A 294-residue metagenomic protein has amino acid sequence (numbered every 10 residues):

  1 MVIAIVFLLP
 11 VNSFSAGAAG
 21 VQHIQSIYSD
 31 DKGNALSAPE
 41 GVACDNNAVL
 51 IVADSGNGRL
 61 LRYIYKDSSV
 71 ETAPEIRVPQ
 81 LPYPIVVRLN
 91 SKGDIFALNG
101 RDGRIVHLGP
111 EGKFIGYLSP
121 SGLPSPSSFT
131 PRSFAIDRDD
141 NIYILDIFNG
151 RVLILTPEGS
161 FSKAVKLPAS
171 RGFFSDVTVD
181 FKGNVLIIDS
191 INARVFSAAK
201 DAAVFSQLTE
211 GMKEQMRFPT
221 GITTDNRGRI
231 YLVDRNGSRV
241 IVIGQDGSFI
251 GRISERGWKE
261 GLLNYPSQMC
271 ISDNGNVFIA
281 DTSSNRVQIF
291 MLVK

Functional and structural regions predicted by a protein language model:
A16-A35: A short helix->beta-strand "capping" segment at the edge of beta-propeller domains
Q22-Y28, E71-R77, I115-P120, S162-K166 (+2 more regions): Beta-propeller fold detector
K32-N46, V78-D94, L123-R138, A169-N184 (+2 more regions): Beta-rich, blade/repeat-based domains predominating in secreted/periplasmic proteins but also intracellular
V49-V52, D94-A97, N141-I144, N184-I187 (+2 more regions): Conserved beta-propeller blade signature
S55-G56, G100-R101, I147, S190-I191 (+3 more regions): Short loop/turn segments immediately following the C-termini of beta-strands
L61, V106, Y143, L153 (+4 more regions): WD40 beta-propeller blade core
I64-S68, G109-K113, T156-S160, A198-A203 (+2 more regions): Short loop/turn segments that connect beta-strands within beta-propeller blades
Y265-K294: Blade-level signature of beta-propeller repeat domains, shared across WD40, Kelch, NHL, RCC1 and BNR/Asp-box propellers
